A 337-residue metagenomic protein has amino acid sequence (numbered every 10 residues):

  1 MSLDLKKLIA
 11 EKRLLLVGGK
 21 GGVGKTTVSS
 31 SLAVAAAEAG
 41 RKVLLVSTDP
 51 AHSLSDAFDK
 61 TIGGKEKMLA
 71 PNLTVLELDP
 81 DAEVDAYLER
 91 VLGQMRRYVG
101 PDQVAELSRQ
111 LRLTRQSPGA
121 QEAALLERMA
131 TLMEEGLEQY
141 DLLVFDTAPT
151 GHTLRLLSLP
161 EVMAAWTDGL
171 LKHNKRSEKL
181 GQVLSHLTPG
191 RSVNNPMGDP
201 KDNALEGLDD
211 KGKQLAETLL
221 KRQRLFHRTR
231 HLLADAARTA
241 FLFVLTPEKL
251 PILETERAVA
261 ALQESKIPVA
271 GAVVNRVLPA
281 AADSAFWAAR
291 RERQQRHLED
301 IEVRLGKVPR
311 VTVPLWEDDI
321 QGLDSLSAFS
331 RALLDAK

Functional and structural regions predicted by a protein language model:
M1-I9, G198-K213, F226-K337: C-terminal lobe/tail of nucleotide-utilizing enzymes
S2-L15, V23, V28-A216, L220: Nucleotide-state-sensitive switch-loop elements of NTP-binding domains
K20: P-loop (Walker A) phosphate-binding loop of NTP-binding proteins
A123, Q223, Q295: Electropositive phosphate-/nucleotide-binding environments in soluble metabolic enzymes
